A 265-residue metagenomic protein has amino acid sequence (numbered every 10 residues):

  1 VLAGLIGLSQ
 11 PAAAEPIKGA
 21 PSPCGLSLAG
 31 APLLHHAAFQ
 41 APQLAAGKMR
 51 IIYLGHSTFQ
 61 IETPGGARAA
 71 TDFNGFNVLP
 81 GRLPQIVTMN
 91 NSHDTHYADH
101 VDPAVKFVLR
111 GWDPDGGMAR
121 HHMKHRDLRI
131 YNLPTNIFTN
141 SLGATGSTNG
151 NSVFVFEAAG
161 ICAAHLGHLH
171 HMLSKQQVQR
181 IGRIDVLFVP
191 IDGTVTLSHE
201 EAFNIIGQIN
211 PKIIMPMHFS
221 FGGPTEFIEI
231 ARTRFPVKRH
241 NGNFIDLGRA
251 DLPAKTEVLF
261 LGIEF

Functional and structural regions predicted by a protein language model:
V1-L8: Bacterial N-terminal signal peptides
L2, I61, F154-F156, L261: Short beta-strand element of the conserved SAM-dependent methyltransferase core
S9-F138, I161-L166, D185-V189, H218 (+2 more regions): Metallo-beta-lactamase
L83, I209-N210: Short, structured coil segments at secondary-structure junctions
I137-I209, S220-I230: Active-site-proximal loop/helix segments of hydrolase catalytic cores
